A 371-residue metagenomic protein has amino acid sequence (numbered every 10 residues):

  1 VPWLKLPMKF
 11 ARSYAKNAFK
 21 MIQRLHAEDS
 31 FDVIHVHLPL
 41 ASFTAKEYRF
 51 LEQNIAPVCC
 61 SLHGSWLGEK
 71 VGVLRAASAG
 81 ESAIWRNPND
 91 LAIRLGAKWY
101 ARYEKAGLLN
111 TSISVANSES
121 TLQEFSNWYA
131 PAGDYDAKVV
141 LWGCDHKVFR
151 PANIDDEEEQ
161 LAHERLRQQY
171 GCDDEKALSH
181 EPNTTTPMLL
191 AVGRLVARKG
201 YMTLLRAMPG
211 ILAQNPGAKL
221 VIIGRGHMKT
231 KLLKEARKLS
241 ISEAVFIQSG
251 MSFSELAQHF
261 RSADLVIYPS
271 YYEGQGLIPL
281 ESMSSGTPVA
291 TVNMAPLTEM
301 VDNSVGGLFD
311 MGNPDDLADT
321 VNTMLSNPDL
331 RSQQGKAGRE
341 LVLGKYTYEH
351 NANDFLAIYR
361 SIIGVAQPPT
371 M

Functional and structural regions predicted by a protein language model:
W66, S82-S114: Membrane-proximal helix-turn-helix segments that form the acceptor-binding/catalytic region of lipid-linked
S120, G143: Carbohydrate-associated surface elements
P187-G210, H227-L233, D315: A conserved mid-protein helix/loop that constitutes part of the nucleotide-sugar donor-binding site
L233-M251: Nucleotide-activated donor-binding/catalytic signature segment of Leloir-type glycosyltransferases, i.e., the conserved
G250, Q258-A263: Short alpha-helical donor nucleotide-sugar binding micro-motif in glycosyltransferases
Y271: Aromatic "clamp/platform" in nucleotide-sugar-dependent glycosyltransferases that forms part of the donor/acceptor
P288-T291: Short hydrophobic beta-strand element within catalytic cores of glycosyltransferases and related nucleotide-activated
N303, G307-P314, T323-D329: Conserved acidic donor-binding segment of nucleotide-sugar-dependent glycosyltransferases
